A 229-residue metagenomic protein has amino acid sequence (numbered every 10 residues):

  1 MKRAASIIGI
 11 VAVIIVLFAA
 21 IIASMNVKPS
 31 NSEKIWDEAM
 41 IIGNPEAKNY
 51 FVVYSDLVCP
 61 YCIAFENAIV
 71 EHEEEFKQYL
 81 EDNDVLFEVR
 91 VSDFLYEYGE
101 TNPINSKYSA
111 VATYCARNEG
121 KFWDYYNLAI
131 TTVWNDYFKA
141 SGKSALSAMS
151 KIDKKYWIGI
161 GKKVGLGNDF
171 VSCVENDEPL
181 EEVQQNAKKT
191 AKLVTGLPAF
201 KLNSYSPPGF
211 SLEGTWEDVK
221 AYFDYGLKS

Functional and structural regions predicted by a protein language model:
K2-A20, N49, Y54, N67-E71 (+1 more regions): C-terminal cap of thioredoxin/glutaredoxin-like
A19-E38: Sec-dependent signal peptide cleavage junction
W36-E38, E73-E74, Q185: Alpha-helical scaffolding within the catalytic cores of extracellular/periplasmic polymer-degrading hydrolases
A39-A47: Short beta-strand-to-loop junctions in surface cap/lid or active-site-entrance loops
P45, Y79-E81, L166: Short, structurally constrained coil/turn elements that cap an alpha-helix or connect an alpha-helix to the following
V52, L57, I63-S147: Structural alpha/beta surface segment adjacent to cysteine/selenocysteine redox centers across thiol/disulfide enzymes
S150-K151: Mid-domain, small-residue-enriched loop/turn segments at the edges of structured enzyme/sensor domains
